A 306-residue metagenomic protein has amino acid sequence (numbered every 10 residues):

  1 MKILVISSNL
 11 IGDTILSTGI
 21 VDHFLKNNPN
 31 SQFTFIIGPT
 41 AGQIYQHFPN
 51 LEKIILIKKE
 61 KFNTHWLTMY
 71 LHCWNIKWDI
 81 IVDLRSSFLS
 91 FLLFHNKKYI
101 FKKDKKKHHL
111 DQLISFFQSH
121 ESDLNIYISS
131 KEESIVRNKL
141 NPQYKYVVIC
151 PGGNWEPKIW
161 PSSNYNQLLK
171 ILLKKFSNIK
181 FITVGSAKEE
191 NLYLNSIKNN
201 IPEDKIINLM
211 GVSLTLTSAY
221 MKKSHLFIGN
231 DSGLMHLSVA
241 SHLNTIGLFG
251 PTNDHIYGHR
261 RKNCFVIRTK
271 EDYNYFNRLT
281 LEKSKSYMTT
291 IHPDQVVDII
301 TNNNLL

Functional and structural regions predicted by a protein language model:
M1-L306: Catalytic machinery of carbohydrate-active enzymes, primarily nucleotide-sugar-dependent glycosyltransferases
